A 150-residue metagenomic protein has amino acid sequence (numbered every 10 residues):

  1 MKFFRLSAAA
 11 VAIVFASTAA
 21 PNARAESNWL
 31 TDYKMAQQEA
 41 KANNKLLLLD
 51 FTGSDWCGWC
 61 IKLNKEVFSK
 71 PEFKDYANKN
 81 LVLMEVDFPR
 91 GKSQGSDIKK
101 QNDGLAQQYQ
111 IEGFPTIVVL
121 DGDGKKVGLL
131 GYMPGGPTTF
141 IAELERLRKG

Functional and structural regions predicted by a protein language model:
M1-A9: Bacterial N-terminal signal peptides that target proteins for export
V14-N22: C-terminal segment of classical bacterial N-terminal signal peptides
R24-E26: Boundary of Sec targeting at the N-terminus
W29-L30, K70-K100: Thiol-based oxidoreductase modules, predominantly thioredoxin-like and allied folds used for disulfide exchange
W29-L47, A77: A short beta-strand-turn-helix
N44-L47, T52-W56, G113: Short pre-active-site segment immediately N-terminal to redox-active cysteine/selenocysteine motifs in thiol-based
T52-F68: Conserved redox-active cysteine motifs that mediate thiol-disulfide chemistry, especially di-cysteine Cys-X(1-2)-Cys
E66, G104-G150: Non-catalytic, surface beta->alpha helical segment in thiol-disulfide oxidoreductase systems
